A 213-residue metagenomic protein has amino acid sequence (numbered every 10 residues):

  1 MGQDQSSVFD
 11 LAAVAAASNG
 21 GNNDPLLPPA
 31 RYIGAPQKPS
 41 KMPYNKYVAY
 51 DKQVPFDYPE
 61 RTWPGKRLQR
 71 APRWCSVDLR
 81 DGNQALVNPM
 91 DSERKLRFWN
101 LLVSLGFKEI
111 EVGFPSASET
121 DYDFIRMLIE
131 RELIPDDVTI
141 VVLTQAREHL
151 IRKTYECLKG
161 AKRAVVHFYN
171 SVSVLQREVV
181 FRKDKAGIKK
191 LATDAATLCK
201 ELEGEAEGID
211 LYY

Functional and structural regions predicted by a protein language model:
V14-A15, N19-G20, D24-D81, A85-L86: N-terminal amphipathic alpha-helix/helix-capping segment at the start of soluble metabolic enzymes
Q53-P72, V141-H167, S171: Glycine-rich, aromatic-flanked loop segments that form ligand/cofactor-binding clefts across common enzyme folds
W63-P89, H167-F181, E207-Y212: N-terminal small/glycine-rich loop or linker at the start of catalytic domains across soluble metabolic enzymes
Q69-P72, G106-K108, I134-I140, K162-A164 (+1 more regions): Short, well-ordered coil/turn segments that N-cap beta-strands
M90, R94, T120, K183-L191: Alpha-helix N-cap and loop-to-helix initiation/capping positions
R94-G113: Catalytic domains of carbohydrate-active enzymes, especially glycoside hydrolases
F107-V138, V142-Q145, N170-F181, Y213: Glycine-rich, proline-tolerant flexible connector loops at the mouths of alpha/beta enzymes
H149-Y213: Hydrophobic, small-residue-rich alpha-helical packing segments that form membrane-like cores
